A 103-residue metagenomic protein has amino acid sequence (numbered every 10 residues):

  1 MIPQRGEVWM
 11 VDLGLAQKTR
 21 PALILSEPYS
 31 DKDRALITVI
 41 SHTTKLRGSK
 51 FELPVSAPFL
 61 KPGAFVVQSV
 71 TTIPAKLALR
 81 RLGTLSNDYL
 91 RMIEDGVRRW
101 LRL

Functional and structural regions predicted by a protein language model:
M1-L103: Conserved functional hotspots at enzyme active or ligand-binding sites that engage polyanionic ligands
